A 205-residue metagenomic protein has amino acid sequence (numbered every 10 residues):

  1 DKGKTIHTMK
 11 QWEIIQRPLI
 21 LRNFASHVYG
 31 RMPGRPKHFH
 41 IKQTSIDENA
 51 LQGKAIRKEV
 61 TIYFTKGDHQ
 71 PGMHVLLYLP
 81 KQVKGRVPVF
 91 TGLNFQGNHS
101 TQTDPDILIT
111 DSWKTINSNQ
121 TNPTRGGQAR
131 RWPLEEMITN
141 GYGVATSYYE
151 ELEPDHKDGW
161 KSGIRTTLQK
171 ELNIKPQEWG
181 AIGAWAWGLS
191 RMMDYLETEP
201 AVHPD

Functional and structural regions predicted by a protein language model:
G3-K81: Non-catalytic accessory segments flanking enzyme active sites
I56-K58, P71-M73, V87, P133 (+1 more regions): Residues that flank catalytic or metal-binding motifs in active/ligand-binding sites
D68, V83-G85, H99: Residue-level signal for secondary-structure boundary sites
H74-L77, G85-F95: Short beta-strand element of the alpha/beta-hydrolase
V87, P204-D205: Phosphate-coordination loops involved in phosphoryl transfer and adenosine-cofactor binding
G92-P204: Cap/lid segment of the alpha/beta-hydrolase catalytic domain
